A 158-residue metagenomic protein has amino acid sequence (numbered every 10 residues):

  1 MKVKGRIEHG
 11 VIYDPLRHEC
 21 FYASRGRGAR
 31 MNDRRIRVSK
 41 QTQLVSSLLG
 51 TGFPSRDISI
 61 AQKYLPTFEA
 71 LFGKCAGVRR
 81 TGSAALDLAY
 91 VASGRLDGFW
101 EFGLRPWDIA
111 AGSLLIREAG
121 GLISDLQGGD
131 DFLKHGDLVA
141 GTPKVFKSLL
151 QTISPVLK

Functional and structural regions predicted by a protein language model:
M1-L88, G136-K158: Acidic beta-strand-loop-alpha-helix segment within the catalytic core of divalent metal-dependent phosphate-processing
S55-R56, D97, D130: A short, flexible beta-alpha/helix-coil linker loop
K74, E118-A119: Conserved dinucleotide-binding and phosphotransfer motif residues
A89-A92, A110-E118: Hydrophobic residues within well-ordered alpha-helices
S93-G98, G121-L122: Alpha-to-beta junction loops
E101: Short beta-strand and adjacent tight-turn residues that come in two discontinuous sequence segments and form the edges
P106-W107: Acidic donor-binding loop at a coil-to-helix junction in glycosyltransferase catalytic cores that engages
G120-D137, T142: Acidic, metal-binding active-site segment of PIN/NYN-like and related structure-specific nucleases
